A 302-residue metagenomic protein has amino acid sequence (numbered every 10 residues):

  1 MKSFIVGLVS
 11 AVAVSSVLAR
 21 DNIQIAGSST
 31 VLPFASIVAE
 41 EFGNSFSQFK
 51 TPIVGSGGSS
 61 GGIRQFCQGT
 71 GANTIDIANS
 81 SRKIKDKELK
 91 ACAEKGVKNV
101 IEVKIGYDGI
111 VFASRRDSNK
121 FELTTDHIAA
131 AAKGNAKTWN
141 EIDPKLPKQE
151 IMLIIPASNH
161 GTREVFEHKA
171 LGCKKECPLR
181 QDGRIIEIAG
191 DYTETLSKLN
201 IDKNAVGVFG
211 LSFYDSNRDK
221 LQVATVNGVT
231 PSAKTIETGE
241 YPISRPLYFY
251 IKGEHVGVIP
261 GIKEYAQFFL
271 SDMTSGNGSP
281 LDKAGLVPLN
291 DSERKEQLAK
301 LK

Functional and structural regions predicted by a protein language model:
M1-L8: Sec-dependent signal peptide recognition, specifically the positively charged N-region followed immediately by
L8-A11, S292: N-terminal low-complexity, Ser/Thr/acidic repeat segments characteristic of secreted and surface-exposed proteins
A19-K302: Exported/periplasmic ABC-transporter solute-binding proteins
